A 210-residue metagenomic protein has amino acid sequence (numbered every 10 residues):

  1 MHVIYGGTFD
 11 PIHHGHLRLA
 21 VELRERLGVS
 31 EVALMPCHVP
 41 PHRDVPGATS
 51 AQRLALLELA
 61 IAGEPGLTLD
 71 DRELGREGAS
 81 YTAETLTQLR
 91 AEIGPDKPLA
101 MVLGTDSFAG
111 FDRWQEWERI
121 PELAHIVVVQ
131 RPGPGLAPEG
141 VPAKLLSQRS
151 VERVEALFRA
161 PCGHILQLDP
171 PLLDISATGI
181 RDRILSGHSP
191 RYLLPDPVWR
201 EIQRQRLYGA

Functional and structural regions predicted by a protein language model:
M1-A210: Nucleotidyltransferase catalytic core that binds NTPs
